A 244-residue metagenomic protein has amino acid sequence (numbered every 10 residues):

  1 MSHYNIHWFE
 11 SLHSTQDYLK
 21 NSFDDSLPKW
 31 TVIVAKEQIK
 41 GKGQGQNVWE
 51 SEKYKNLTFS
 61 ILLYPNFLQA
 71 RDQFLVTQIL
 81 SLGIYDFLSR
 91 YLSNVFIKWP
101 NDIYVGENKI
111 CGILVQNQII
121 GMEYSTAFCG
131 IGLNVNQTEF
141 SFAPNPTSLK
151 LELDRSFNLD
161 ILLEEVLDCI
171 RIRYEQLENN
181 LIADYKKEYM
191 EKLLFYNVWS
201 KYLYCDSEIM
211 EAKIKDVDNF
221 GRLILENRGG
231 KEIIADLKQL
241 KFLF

Functional and structural regions predicted by a protein language model:
M1-R90, C111: N-terminal lobe of the biotin/lipoate ligase/transferase fold
E10, I97-W99: Short loop/edge segments at beta-strand edges and connector loops that shape dinucleotide/nucleotide cofactor-binding
N66-Q69, L75-V95, V105-F244: Long, positively charged amphipathic alpha-helical accessory segments at protein N-termini or as interdomain linkers
D102: Conserved active-site carboxylates
